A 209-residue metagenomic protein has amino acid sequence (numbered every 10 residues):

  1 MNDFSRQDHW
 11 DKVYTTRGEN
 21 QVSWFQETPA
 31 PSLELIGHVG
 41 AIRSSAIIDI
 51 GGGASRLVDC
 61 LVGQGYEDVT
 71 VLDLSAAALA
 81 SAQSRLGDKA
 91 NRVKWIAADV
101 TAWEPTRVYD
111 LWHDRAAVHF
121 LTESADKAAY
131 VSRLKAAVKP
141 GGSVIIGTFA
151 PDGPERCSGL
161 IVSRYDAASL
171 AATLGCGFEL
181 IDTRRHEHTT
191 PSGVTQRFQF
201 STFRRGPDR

Functional and structural regions predicted by a protein language model:
M1-R107, L121-R133, A137, S143-R209: Class I (Rossmann-like) S-adenosyl-L-methionine-dependent methyltransferase catalytic domain, capturing the SAM-binding
H113: A conserved beta-strand element that flanks and buttresses the S-adenosyl-L-methionine
A116-F120: Short catalytic micro-motifs in class I SAM-dependent methyltransferases
